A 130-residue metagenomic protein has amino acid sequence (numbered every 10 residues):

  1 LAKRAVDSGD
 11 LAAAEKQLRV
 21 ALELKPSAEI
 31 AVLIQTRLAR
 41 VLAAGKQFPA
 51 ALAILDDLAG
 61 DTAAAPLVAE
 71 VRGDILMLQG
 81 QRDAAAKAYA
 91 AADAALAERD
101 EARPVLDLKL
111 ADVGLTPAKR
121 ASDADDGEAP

Functional and structural regions predicted by a protein language model:
L1-L67, R72, Q81: Alpha-helical adaptor scaffolds
D7-D10, R40-A50, L78-K87, A111-P130: Alpha-helical linker/edge segments of TPR/alpha-solenoid repeat scaffolds and analogous pre-/post-domain helices
V32-V41, L67-L76, D100-P117: TPR/TPR-like alpha-solenoid helical repeat scaffolds
D56, A69, G73, L106 (+1 more regions): Intrinsic disorder/low-complexity signal
